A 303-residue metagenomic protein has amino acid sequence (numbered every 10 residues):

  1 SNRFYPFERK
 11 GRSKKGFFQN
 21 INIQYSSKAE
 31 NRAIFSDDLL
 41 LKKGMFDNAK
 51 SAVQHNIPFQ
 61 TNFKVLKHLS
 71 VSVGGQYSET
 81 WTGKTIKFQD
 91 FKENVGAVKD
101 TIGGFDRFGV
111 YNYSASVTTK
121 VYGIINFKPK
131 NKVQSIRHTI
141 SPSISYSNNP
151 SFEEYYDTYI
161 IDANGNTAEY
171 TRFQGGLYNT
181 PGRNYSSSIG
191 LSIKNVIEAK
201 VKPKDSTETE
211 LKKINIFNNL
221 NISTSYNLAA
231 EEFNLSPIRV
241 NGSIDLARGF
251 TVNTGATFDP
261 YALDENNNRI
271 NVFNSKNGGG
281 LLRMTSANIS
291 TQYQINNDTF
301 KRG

Functional and structural regions predicted by a protein language model:
S1-G303: Outer-membrane beta-barrel translocator/pore domains, especially the C-terminal barrels of Gram-negative outer-membrane
